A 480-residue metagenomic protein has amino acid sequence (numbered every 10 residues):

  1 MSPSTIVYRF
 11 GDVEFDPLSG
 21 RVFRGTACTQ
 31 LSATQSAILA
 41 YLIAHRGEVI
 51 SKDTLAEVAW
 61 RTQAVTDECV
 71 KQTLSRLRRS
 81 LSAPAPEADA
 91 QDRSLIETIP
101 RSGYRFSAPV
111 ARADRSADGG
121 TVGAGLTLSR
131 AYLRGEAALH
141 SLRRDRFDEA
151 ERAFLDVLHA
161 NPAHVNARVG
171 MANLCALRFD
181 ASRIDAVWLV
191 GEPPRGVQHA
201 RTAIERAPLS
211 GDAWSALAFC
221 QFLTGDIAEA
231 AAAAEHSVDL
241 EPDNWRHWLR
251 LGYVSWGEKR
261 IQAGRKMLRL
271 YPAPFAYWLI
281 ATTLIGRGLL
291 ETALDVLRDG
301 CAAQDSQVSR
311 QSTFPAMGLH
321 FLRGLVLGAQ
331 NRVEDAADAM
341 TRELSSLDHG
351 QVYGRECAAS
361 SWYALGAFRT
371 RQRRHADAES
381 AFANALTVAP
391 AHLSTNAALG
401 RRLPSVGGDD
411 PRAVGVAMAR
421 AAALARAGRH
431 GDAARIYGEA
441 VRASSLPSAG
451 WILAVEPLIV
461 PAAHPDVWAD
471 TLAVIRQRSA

Functional and structural regions predicted by a protein language model:
P3-T5, R9-F10, E14-A37, A111-R112 (+1 more regions): A structural micro-motif at secondary-structure boundaries
A27-A59, L77: Short amphipathic alpha-helical recognition elements used for nucleic-acid or partner binding across transcription
I38-A40, L55, V70-P84, G103: DNA major-groove recognition helices of helix-turn-helix
A44, T121, L133-E136, H140-R143 (+15 more regions): Alpha-helix C-terminal capping/termination sites
V70-T73, R105-A153: Catalytic-center loop of serine/cysteine hydrolases
R93-S107: Minor-groove-contacting beta-hairpin "wing" of winged helix-turn-helix DNA-binding domains
R130-D156, A163, V169-D243, L249-V254 (+5 more regions): Short coil/linker segments at helix-helix boundaries
R260-A480: Alpha-helical protein-protein interaction modules
